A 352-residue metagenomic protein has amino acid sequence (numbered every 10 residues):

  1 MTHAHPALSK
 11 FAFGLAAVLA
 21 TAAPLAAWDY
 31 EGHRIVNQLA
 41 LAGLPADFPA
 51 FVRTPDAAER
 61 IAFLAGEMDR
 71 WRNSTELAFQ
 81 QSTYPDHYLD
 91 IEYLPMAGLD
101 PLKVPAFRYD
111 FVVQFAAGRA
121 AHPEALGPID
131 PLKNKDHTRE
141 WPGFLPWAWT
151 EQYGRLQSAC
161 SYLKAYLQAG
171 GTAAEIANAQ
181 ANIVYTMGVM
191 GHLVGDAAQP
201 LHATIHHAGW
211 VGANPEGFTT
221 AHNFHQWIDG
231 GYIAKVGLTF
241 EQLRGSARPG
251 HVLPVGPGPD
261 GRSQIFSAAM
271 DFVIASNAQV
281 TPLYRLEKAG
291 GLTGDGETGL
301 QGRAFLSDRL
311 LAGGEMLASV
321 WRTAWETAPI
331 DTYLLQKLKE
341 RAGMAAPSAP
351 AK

Functional and structural regions predicted by a protein language model:
M1-A7: N-terminal secretory signal peptides that target proteins for export/translocation
A7-F11, G212: N-terminal targeting/docking segments
K10-A22: Bacterial N-terminal signal peptides
A26-Y185, V189, P200-K352: N-terminal, motif-rich segments that launch catalysis or mediate targeting to/interaction with membranes, typified by
A197: SAM/dcSAM-binding transferase cores
